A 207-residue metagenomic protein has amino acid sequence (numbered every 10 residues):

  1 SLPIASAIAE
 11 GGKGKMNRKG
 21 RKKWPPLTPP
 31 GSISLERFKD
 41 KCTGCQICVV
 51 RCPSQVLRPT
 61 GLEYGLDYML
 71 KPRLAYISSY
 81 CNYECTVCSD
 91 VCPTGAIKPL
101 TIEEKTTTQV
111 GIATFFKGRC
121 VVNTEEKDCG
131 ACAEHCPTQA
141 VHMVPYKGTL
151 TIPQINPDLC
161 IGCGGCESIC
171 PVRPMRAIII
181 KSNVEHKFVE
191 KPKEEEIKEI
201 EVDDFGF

Functional and structural regions predicted by a protein language model:
S1-F207: Non-ligating segments of multi-cofactor redox enzymes
